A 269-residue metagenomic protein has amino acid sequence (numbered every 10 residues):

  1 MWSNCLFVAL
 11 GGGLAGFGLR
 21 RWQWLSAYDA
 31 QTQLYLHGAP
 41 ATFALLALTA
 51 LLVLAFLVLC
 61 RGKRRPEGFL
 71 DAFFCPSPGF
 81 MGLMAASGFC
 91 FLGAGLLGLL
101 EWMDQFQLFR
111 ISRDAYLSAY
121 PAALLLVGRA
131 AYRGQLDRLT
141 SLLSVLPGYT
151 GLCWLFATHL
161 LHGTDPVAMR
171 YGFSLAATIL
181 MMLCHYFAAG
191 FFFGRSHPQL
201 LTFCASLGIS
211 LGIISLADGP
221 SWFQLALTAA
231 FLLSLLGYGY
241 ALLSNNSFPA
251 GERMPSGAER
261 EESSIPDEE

Functional and structural regions predicted by a protein language model:
M1-L117, S264-D267: N-terminal topogenic module of multi-pass integral membrane proteins
N4-W22, L45-L46, L51-L57, F173-E269: C-terminal transmembrane-bundle signature of multipass membrane proteins, characterized by strong activation on
A9-G16, G79-G98, R113-G128, S141-T158 (+2 more regions): Alpha-helical transmembrane segments of multi-pass integral membrane proteins
W22-A44, L97-L117, G134-L139, F156-L175 (+2 more regions): Membrane-helix interface and helix-disruption motif detector
A50-E67, A123-R133, M182-A189: Canonical alpha-helical transmembrane segments
R65-S77, A130-L142, G190-Q199: Membrane-interface helix-boundary motifs at transmembrane edges
G68, F74-M81, L126-A130, L183-G190 (+1 more regions): Transmembrane alpha-helices and membrane-interface helical segments of multi-pass integral membrane enzymes
P76, D104-Q107, G134, G237 (+1 more regions): Short, flexible coil/linker elements and helix-boundary hinge sites characteristic of intrinsically disordered
